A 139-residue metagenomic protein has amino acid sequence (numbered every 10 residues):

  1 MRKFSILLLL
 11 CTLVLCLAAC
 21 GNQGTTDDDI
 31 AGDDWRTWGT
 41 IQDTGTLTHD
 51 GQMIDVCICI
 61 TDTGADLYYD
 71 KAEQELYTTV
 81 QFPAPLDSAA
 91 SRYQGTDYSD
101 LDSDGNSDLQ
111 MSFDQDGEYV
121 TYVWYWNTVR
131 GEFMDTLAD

Functional and structural regions predicted by a protein language model:
M1-I6: Positively charged n-region of N-terminal signal peptides that target proteins for export
C16-A19: C-terminal motif of bacterial Sec signal peptides marking the signal peptidase cleavage site
G21-Q23: Bacterial signal peptide processing site
D27, Y68-P85, W124-D135: Surface-exposed loop/turn elements that mediate protein-protein interactions on large endomembrane-trafficking
D29-Q42, P83-G95: Repeat-based blade/solenoid architectures
W35-Q81: Extracytoplasmic/periplasm-facing segments of secreted or lipoprotein envelope proteins
T48-I58, L101-S112: Acidic/hydrophobic-patterned starts of short beta strands in beta-sheet-rich repeat architectures
T63-Y68, G117-W124: Structural motif
